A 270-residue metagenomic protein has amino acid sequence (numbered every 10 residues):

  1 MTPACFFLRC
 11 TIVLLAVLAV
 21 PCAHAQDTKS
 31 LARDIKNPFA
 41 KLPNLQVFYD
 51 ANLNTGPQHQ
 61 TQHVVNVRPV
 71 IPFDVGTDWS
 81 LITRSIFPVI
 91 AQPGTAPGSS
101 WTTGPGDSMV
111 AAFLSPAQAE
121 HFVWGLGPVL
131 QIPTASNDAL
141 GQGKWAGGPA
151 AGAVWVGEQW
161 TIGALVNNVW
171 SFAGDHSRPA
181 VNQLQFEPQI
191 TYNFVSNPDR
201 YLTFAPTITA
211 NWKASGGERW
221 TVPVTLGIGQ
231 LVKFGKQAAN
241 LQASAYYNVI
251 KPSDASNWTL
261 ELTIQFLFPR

Functional and structural regions predicted by a protein language model:
M1-T11: Bacterial N-terminal signal peptides that target proteins for export
C5, L14-L15, G98: Intrinsically disordered, low-complexity repeat segments enriched in small/polar residues
R9-A19: Bacterial N-terminal signal peptides
A25-R270: Transmembrane beta-barrel domains of Gram-negative outer membranes and organellar outer membranes
